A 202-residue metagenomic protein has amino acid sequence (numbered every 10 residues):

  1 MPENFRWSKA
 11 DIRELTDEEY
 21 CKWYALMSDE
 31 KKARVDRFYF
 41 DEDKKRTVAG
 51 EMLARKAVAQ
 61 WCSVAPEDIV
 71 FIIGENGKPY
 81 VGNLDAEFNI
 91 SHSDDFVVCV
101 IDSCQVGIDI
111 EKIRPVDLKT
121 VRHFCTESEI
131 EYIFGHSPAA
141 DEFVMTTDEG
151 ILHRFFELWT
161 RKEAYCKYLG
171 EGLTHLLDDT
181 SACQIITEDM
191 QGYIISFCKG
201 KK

Functional and structural regions predicted by a protein language model:
M1-K202: Core catalytic alpha/beta fold that binds nucleotide/phospho-ligands
